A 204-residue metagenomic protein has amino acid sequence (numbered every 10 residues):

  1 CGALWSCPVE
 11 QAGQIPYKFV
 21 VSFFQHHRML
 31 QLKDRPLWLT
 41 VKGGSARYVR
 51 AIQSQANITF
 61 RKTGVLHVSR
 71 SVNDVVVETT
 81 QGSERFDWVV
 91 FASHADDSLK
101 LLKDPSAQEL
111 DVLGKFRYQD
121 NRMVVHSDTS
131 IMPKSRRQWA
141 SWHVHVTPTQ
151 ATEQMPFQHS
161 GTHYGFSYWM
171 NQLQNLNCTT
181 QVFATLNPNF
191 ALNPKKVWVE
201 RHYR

Functional and structural regions predicted by a protein language model:
C1-V72: Active-site/ligand-binding neighborhood in enzyme catalytic cores
L66-R204: Mid-domain catalytic core of redox enzymes that form a hydrophobic substrate pocket/lid adjacent to a catalytic redox
